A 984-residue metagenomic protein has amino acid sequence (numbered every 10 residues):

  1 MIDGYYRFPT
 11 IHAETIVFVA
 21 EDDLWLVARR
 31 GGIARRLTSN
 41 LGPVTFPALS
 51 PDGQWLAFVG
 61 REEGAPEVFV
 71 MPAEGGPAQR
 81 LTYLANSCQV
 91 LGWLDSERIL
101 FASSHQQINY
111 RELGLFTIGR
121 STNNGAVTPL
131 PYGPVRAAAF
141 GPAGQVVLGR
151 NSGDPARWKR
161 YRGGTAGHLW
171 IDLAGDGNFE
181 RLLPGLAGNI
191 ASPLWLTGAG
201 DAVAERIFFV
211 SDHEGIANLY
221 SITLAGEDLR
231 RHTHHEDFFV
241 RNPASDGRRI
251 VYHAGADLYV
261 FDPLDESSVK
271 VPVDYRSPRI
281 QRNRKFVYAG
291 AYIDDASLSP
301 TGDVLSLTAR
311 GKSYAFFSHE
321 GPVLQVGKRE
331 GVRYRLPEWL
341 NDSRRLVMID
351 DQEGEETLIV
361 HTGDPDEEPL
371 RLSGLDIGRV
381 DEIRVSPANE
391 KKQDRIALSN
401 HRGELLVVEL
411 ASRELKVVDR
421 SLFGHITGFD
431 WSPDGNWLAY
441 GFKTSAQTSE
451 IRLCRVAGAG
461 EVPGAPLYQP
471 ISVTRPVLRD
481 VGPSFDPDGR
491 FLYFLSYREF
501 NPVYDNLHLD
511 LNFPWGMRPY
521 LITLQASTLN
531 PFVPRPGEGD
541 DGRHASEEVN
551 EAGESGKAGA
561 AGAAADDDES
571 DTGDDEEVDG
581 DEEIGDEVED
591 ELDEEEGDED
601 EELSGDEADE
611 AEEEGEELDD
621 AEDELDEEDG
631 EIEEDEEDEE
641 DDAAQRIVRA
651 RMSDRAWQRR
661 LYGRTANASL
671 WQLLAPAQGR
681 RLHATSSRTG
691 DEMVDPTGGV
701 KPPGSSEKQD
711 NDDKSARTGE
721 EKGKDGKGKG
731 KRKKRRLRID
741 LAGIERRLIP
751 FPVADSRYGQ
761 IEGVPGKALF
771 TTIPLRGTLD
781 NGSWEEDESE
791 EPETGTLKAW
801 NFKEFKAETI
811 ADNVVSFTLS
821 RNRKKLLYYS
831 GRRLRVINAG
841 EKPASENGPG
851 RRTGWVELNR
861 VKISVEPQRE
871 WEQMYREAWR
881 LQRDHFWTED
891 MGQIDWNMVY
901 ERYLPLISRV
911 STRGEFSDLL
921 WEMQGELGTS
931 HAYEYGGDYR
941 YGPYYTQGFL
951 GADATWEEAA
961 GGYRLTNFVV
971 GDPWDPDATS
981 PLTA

Functional and structural regions predicted by a protein language model:
M1-G4, G32-R35, S277-I293, R735-A754: A short helix->beta-strand "capping" segment at the edge of beta-propeller domains
M1-V27, F46, Y292-G311, P752-A768 (+1 more regions): Beta-strand-rich domains and repeat architectures in extracellular enzymes and scaffolds, especially beta-propellers
T10-A13, P47-W55, L91-R98, A138-V146 (+9 more regions): Blade-terminus and WD-like Trp-Asp/Gly-His loop motifs, strongest in beta-propeller folds
E14, W25-V27, A166-H168, V269-R282 (+3 more regions): Blade/loop signatures of beta-propeller domains
V19-W25, N40-V44, Q54-F69, P77 (+31 more regions): A flexible loop/linker signature enriched in serine peptidases of the S9 family
R230-P243, R333, S472-G482, Y758-G759 (+1 more regions): Conserved blade-ending motifs and adjacent loop-strand segments that build the rim/top face of beta-propeller domains
E901-T955: Interdomain regulatory linker/hinge segments that flank or connect interaction modules in polarity/junction/synaptic
Y945-A984: PDZ/PDZ-like domain segments forming the peptide/carboxylate-binding groove, activating on the N-terminal beta-strands
